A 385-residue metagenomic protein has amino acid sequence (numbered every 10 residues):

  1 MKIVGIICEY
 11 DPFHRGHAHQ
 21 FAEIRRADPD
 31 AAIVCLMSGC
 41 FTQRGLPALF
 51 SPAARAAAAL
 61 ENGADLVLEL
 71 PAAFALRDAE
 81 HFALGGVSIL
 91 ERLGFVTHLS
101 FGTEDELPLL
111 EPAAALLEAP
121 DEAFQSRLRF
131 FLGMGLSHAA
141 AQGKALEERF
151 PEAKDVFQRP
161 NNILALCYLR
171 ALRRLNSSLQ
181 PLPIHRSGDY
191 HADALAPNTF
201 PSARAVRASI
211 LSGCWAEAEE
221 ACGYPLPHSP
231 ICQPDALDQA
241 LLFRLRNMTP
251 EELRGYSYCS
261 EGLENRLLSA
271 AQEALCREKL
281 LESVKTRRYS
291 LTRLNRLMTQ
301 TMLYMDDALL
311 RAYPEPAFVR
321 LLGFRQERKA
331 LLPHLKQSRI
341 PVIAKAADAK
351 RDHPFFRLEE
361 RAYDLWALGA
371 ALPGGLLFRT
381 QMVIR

Functional and structural regions predicted by a protein language model:
M1-R55: N-terminal catalytic cores of NTP/NDP-binding nucleotidyl/phosphoryl-transfer enzymes
I6-I7, L36-M37, L68-L70, L182-I184: Short beta-strands and strand-loop turn motifs
R26, L60-G63, S88-R92: Short, surface-exposed basic-aromatic patches at helix termini and helix-loop junctions that form
A57-P71: A glycine-rich helix N-cap at a beta->alpha junction
L70-R385: Active-site cores that bind ATP or allylic diphosphates and position pyrophosphate for catalysis
